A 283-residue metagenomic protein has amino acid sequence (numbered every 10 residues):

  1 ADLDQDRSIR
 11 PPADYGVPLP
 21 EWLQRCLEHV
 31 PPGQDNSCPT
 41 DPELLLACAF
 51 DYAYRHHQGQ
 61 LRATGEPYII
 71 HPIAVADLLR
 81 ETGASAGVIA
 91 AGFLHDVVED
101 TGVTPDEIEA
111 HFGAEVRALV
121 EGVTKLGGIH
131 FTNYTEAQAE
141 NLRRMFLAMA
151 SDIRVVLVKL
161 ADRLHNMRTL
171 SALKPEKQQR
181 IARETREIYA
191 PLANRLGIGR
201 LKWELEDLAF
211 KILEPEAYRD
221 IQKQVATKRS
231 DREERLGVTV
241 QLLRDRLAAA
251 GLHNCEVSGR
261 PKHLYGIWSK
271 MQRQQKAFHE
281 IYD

Functional and structural regions predicted by a protein language model:
A1-D283: Active-site helical microenvironments for divalent-metal-assisted chemistry
